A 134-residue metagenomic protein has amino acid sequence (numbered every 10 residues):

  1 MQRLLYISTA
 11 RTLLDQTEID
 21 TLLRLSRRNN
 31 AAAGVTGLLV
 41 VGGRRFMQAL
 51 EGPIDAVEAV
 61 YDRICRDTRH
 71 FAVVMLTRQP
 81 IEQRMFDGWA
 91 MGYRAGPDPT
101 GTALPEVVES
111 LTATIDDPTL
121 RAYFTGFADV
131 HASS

Functional and structural regions predicted by a protein language model:
M1-S134: Charge-rich, low-complexity N-terminal segments
